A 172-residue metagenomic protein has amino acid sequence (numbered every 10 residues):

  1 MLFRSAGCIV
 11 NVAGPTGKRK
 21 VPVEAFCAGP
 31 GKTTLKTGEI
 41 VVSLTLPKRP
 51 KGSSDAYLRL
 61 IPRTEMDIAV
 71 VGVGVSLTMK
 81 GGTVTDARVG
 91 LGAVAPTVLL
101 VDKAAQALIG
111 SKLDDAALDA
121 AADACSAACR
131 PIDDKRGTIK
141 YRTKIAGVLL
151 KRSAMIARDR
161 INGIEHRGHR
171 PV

Functional and structural regions predicted by a protein language model:
M1-V172: C-terminal structural segment of proteins
